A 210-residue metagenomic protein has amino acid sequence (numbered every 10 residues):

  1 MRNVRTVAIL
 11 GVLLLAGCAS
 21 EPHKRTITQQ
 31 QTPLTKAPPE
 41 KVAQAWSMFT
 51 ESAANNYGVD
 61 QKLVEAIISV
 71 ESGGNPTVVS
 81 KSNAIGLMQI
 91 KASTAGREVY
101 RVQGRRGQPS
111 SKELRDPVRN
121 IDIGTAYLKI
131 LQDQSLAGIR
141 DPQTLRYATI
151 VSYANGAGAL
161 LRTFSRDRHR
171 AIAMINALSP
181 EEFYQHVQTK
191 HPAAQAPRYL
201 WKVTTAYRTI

Functional and structural regions predicted by a protein language model:
R2-N3, C18-K24, R97, G104-A126 (+1 more regions): Non-catalytic cell-wall polysaccharide-engagement segments
R5-G11: Sec-dependent N-terminal signal peptides
A19-P76, V118-I121, D133-I139: Export/targeting segments at the very N-terminus of extracytoplasmic proteins
G58-D60, K81, A193-A196: Extracellular/periplasmic catalytic domains that process cell-envelope and extracellular macromolecules
G58-N75, I90, G124-A126, T149-A154 (+1 more regions): Short, functionally critical alpha-helical segments immediately adjacent to catalytic or ligand/cofactor-binding
S72-G86, F164: Short amphipathic alpha-helical segments at helix boundaries and their inter-helical linkers
A84-M88, S93-A95: Early exported N-terminus immediately downstream of N-terminal targeting peptides
